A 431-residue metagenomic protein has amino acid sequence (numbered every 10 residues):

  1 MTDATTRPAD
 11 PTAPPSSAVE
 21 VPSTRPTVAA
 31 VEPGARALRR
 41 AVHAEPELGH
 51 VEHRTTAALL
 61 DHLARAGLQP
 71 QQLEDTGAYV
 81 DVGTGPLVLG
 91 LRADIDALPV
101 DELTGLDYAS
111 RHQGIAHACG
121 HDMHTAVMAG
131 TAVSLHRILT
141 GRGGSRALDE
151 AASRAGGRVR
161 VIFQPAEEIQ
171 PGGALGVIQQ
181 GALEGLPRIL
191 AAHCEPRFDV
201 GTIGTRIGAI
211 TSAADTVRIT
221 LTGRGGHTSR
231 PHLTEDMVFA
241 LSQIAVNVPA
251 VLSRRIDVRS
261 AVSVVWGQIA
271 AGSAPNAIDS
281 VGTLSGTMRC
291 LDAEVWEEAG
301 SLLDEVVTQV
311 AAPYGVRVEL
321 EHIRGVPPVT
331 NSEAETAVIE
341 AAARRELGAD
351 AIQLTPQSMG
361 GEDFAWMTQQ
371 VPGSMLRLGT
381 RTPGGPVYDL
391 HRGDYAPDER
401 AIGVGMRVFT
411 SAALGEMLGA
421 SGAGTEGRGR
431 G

Functional and structural regions predicted by a protein language model:
T2-H117, D122, A126-R158: Acidic/His- and Gly-rich active-site-bordering loop/insert found across diverse amide/peptide-bond hydrolases
T2-T5, F239-G431: Metal-dependent amide/peptide-bond hydrolase catalytic core, centered on the "pita-bread" metallohydrolase fold
E20, T27, V31-L38, V51-H62 (+19 more regions): General structural feature for long, well-ordered alpha-helical segments within catalytic domains of soluble enzymes
V42, L91, H121, V161 (+7 more regions): Divalent metal-coordination and catalytic microenvironments
E47, D94-D96, A166-E168, E195 (+3 more regions): Active-site beta-loop-alpha junctions enriched in small/polar residues
G77-Y79, L98-V100, L106-A116, D122-M123 (+3 more regions): Histidine/acidic-residue-rich, glycine-tolerant segments that coordinate divalent metal ions
G90-R92, V217, M375-R381: Non-cysteine beta-strand/loop elements that form the S-adenosyl-L-methionine
